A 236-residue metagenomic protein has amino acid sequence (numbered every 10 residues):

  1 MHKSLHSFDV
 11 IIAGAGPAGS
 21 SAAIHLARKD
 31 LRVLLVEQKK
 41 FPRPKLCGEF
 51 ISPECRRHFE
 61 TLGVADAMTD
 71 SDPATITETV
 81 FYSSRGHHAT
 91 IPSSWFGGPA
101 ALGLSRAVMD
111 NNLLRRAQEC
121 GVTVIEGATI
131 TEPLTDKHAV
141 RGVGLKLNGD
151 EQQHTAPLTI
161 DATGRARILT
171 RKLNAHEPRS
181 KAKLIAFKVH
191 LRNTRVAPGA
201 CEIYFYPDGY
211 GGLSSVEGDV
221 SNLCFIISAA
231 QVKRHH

Functional and structural regions predicted by a protein language model:
H2-A18: Beta1/beta-strand and adjacent pyrophosphate-binding region of the FAD-binding site in flavoprotein oxidoreductases
I11, A27-C47: Glycine-rich FAD pyrophosphate-binding loop
A18, F41, A166: Conserved Rossmann-like nucleotide-cofactor binding loop
L31, V64, V122: Short phosphate-binding/catalytic loops that engage adenosine nucleotides
K40-E60: Conserved N-terminal glycine-rich FAD pyrophosphate-binding loop of Rossmann-like flavoproteins
T61-N112: A conserved beta-strand/loop capping segment in the N-terminal third of enzymes that catalyze redox or closely related
R116-H236: Predominantly flavin-linked oxidoreductase catalytic cores and closely associated redox partners
